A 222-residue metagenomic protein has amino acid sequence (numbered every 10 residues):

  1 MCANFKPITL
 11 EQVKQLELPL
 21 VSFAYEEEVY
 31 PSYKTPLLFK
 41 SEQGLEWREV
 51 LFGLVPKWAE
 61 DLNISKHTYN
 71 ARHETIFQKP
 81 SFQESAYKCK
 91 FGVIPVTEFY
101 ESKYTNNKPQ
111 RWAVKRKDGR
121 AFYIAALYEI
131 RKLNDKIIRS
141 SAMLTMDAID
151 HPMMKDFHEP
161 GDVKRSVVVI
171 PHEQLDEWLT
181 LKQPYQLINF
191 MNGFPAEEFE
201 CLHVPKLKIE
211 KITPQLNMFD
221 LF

Functional and structural regions predicted by a protein language model:
M1-F222: Short linear sequence motif anchored by a di-proline
